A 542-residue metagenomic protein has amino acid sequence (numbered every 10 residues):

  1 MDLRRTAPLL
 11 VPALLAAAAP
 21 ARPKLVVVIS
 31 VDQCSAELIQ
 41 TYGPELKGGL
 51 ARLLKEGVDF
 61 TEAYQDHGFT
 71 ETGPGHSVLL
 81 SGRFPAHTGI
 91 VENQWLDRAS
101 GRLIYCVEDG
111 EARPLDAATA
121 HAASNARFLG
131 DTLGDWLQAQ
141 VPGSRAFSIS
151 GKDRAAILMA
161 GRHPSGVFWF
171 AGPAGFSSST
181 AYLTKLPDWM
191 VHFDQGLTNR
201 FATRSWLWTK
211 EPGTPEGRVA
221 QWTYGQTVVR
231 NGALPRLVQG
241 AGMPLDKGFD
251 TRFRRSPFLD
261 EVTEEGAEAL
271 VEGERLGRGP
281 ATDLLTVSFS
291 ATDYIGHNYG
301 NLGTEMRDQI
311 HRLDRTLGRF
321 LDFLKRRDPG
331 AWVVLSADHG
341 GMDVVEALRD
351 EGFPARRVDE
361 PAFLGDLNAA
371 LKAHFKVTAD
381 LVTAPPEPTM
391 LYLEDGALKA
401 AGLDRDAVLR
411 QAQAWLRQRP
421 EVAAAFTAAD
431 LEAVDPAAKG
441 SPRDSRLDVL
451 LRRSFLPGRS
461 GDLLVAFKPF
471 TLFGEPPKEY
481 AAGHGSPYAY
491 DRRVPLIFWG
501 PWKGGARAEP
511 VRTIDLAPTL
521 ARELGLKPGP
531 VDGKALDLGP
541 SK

Functional and structural regions predicted by a protein language model:
A36, A51-R52, G130-A139, E387-F426 (+3 more regions): Non-catalytic, well-ordered alpha-helical segments in soluble enzyme domains
I39, F253-G279, T292-V333, L409-Q411 (+1 more regions): A long, amphipathic alpha-helix that forms part of the scaffold/cap immediately adjacent to metal-dependent active
I39-T88, Q138, R145-I149: Short, structured active-site-proximal loop/turn typified by the sulfatase FGly-forming signature C/S-X-P-X-R
E62, E71, N93-A122, G130 (+10 more regions): Secreted, luminal/periplasmic, and some membrane-associated catalytic domains that remodel anionic oxygen-ester
Q138-Q140, S144-S150, A156-I157, D260-Y294 (+1 more regions): Active-site regions of oxyanion-processing enzymes, predominantly non-cytosolic
I157-G166, V238-T251, R278-L313, A347-D350: Active-site His/acidic residue clusters
N199-A269: Long, low-complexity, polar/charged, intrinsically disordered or flexibly structured peripheral segments
D350, V358-L403, A481-L524, L538-K542: Substrate-binding rim/cap in mid-to-C-terminal beta-strand-loop elements of soluble/periplasmic
